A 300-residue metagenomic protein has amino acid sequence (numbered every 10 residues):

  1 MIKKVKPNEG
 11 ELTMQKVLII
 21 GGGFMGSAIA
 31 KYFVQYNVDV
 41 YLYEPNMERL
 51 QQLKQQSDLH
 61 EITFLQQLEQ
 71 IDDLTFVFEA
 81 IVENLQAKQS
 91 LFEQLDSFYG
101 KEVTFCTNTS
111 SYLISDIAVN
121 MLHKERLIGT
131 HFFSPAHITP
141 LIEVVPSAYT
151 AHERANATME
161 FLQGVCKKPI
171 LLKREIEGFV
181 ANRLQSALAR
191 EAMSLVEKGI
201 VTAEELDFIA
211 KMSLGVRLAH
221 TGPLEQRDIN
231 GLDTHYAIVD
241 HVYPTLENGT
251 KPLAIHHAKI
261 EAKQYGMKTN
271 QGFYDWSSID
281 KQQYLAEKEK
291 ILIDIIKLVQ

Functional and structural regions predicted by a protein language model:
I2-K4, G10-T63: NAD(P)+-binding Rossmann beta1-loop-alpha1 motif at the extreme N-terminus of oxidoreductases
G10, Q15, G22, K31 (+5 more regions): NAD(P)-dependent Rossmann-like dehydrogenase/reductase catalytic/cofactor-binding core
I20, Y43, L65, A80 (+3 more regions): Structural motif
V40, V77, F105-C106, L127: Hydrophobic/aromatic residues located in beta-strands of well-ordered beta-sheets within soluble catalytic
P45-R49, L59-T104, Y112: Rossmann-like NAD(P)-binding element
E48-Q52, A87, E153-G164, E205-F208 (+1 more regions): A non-catalytic, amphipathic alpha-helix used as a structural packing/dimerization or gating element in enzyme scaffolds
T107-G178, N182-R183: Rossmann-fold dinucleotide-binding core
A136-V145, V165, R174-K198, F208-G222 (+1 more regions): Active-site-proximal catalytic alpha-helix in oxidoreductases
